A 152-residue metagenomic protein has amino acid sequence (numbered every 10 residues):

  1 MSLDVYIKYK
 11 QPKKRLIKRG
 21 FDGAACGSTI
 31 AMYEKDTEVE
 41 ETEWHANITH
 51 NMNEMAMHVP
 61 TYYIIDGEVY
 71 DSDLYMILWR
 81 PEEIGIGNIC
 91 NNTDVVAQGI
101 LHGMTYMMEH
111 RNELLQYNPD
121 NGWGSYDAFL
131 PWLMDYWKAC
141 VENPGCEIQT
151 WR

Functional and structural regions predicted by a protein language model:
M1-R152: Acidic (Asp/Glu-rich) sequence patches and key acidic residues that form negatively charged surfaces used
